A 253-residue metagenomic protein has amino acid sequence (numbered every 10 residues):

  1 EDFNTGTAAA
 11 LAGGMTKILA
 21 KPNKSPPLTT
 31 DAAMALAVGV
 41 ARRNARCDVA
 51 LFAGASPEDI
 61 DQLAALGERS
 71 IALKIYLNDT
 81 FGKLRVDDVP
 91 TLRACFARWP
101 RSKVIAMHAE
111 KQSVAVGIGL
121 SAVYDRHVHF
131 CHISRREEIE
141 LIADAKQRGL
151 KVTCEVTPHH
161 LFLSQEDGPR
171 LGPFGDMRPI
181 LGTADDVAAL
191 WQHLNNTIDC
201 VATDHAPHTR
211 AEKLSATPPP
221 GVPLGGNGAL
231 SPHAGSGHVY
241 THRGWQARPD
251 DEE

Functional and structural regions predicted by a protein language model:
E1: Catalytic-site beta-strand/loop segments enriched in glycine and acidic/polar residues
T7-S102: Divalent-metal coordination cores built from histidine and acidic residues
A10, V128, E155, D204 (+1 more regions): Residue-level signal for inorganic ion chemistry
L19-P22, P27, L51-A53, A106-M107 (+3 more regions): Active-site neighborhood of phospho(di)ester-bond hydrolases with catalytic His/Asp-centered motifs
N23, P27, C131-H132, P179-A184 (+1 more regions): Hydrophobic alpha-helical scaffolding
D48, K151-T153, P249: Conserved beta-strand segments of alpha/beta enzyme cores
D61-Y76, F81-V201: Histidine/acidic residue-rich metal-binding segments in metalloenzymes
Q112-A115, L120-D125, N196, C200 (+1 more regions): His/Asp/Glu-enriched, well-ordered alpha-helical/loop segment that forms or immediately abuts the divalent-metal
